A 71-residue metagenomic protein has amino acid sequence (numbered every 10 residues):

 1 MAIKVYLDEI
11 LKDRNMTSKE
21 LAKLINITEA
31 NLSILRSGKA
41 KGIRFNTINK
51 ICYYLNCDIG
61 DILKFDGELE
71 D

Functional and structural regions predicted by a protein language model:
M1-M16: A short, Lys/Arg-rich alpha-helix, primarily the initiator
D8, K19, N49, G60: Residues within the helices of the helix-turn-helix
E9, I34, K41, L63-D71: Short, charged recognition helix plus adjacent turn of helix-turn-helix-like nucleic-acid-binding domains
L11, A22, C52: The alpha-helix within a helix-turn-helix
M16-I34: Short alpha-helical DNA-recognition segment
K39-K50: Short, basic-rich loop-to-helix N-cap that marks the start of a DNA-contacting helix
Y53-G60, K64: Intrinsically disordered, low-complexity basic tails/linkers immediately adjacent to helix-turn-helix/homeobox/MYB/SANT
